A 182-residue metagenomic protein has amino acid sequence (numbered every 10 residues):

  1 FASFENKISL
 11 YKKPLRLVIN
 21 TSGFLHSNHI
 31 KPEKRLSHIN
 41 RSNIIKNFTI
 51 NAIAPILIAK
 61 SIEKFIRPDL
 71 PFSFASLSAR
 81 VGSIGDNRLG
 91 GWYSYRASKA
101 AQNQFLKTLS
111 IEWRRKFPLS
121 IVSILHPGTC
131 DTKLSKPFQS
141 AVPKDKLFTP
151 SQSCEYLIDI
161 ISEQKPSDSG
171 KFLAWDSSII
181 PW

Functional and structural regions predicted by a protein language model:
F1-P14: Conserved Rossmann-fold cofactor-binding substructure of NAD(P)-dependent oxidoreductases
E5, A59, L106, C154-L157: Short-chain dehydrogenase/reductase
P14, V18-I19, G23: Conserved hydrophobic beta-strands of the Rossmann-like cofactor-binding core in SDR/related NAD(P)H-dependent
I19, A75, V122-L125, S135: Hydrophobic structural elements of the Rossmann-like NAD(P)H-binding subdomain that define the short-chain
F24-N28, P32-I53, E63, R67-K116: Catalytic loop of short-chain dehydrogenase/reductase
N103, W113-C130, D168-F172: Conserved Rossmann-fold SDR core element
I124, T132, K136-W182: C-terminal helical subdomain
